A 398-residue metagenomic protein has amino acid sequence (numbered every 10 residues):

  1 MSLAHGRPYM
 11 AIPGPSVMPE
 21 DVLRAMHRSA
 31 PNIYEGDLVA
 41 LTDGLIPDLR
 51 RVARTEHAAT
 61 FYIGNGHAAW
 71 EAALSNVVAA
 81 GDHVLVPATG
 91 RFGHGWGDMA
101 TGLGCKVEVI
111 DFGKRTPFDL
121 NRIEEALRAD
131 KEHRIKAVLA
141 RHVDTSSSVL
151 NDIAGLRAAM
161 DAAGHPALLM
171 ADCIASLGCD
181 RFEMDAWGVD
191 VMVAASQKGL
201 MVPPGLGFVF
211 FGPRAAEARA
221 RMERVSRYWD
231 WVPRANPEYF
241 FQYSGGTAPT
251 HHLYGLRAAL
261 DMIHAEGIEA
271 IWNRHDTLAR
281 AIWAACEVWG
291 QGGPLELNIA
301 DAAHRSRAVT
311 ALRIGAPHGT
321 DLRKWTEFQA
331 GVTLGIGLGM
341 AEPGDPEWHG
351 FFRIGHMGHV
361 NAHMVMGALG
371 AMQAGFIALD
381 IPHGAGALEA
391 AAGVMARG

Functional and structural regions predicted by a protein language model:
M1-G36: N-terminal "arm"/small-domain region of PLP-dependent enzymes with the aminotransferase-like
S2, P346-G398: PLP-dependent enzyme catalytic core of the Aspartate aminotransferase-like
V17-M18, Q197-V288, D301, G398: Active-site C-terminal subdomain of aminotransferase-like
A25-A72, G95-T101: Conserved N-terminal alpha-helix of the aminotransferase class I/II PLP-enzyme fold
V78-H94: Conserved PLP-anchoring active-site segment centered on the Schiff-base-forming lysine
F118-L177, V191, G199: Active-site phosphate-binding strand-loop segment of PLP-dependent enzymes
D185-Q197: Conserved active-site segment immediately N-terminal to the catalytic lysine that forms the internal aldimine
L295-G367: Conserved C-terminal alpha-helix-loop-beta "cap" of PLP-dependent enzymes that closes/shapes the active-site mouth
